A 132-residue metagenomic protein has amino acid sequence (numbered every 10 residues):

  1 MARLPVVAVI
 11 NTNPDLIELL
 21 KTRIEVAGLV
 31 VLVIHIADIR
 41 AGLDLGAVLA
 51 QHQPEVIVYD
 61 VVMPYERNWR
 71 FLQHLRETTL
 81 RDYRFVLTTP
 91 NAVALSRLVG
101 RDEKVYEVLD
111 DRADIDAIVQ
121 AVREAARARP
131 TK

Functional and structural regions predicted by a protein language model:
I10-N11, I57: Conserved sequence signature across two-component system core domains
P14-I36: Two-component/phosphorelay signaling modules centered on CheY-like receiver
V30-A50: A short, well-structured beta->alpha microelement
A41-L45, E55-T78, L95: Conserved phosphotransfer microenvironments
Q51-H52, E103: Active-site charged/polar residues at nucleotide-handling catalytic sites that mediate phosphoryl, nucleotidyl
R70, L87-L109: Alpha4 helix (beta4-alpha4-beta5 surface) of REC/receiver domains from two-component response regulators
A113-R123: C-terminal output helix
R123-K132: The C-terminal output helix
